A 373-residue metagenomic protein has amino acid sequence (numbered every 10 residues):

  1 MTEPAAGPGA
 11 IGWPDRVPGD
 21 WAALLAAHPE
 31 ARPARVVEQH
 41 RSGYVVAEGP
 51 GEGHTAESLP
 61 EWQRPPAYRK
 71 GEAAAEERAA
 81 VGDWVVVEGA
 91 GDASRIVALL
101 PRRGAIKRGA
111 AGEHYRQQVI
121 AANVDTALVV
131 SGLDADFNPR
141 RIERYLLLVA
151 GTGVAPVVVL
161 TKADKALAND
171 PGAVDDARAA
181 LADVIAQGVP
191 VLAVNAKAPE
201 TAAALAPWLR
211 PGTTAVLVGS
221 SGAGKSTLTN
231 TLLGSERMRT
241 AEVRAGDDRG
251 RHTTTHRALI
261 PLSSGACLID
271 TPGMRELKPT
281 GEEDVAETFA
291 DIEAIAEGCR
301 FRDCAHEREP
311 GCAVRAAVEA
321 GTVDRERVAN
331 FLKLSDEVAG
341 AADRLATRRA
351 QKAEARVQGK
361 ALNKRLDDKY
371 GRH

Functional and structural regions predicted by a protein language model:
M1-W13, A26-E30, E57-E61, P66-D92 (+7 more regions): Helix-rich effector regions associated with P-loop NTPase G domains
R35-H40, A98: A residue-level detector for short acidic-glycine micro-motifs
S42-V46: Short aromatic-glycine-enriched beta-strand elements
G89-R95, L133-A135: Short, charged beta-turn/beta-strand-edge "cap" motif at the junction between a beta-strand and an adjacent loop
V129-G132, V159-T161: Conserved beta-strand segments of the P-loop GTPase G domain that flank and frequently precede/overlap
R140-A155: Histidine-anchored nucleotide/phosphate-binding helix
A155, K162-A223: Canonical P-loop GTPase G-domain recognition
S226-T227, T231: Walker A/P-loop
